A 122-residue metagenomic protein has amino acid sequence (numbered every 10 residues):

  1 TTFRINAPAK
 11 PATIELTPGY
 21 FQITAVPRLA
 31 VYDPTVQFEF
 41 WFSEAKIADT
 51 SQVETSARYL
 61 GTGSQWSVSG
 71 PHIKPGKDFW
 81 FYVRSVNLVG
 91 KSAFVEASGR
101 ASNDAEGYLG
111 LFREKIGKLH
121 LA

Functional and structural regions predicted by a protein language model:
T1-P34, P75, G90-L119: Pro/Thr/Ser/Gly-rich low-complexity, intrinsically disordered linker/stalk tracts
T24-V26, W41, R84: Residue-level recognition of well-ordered beta-strand positions that form the cores of beta-sheet-rich folds across
T35-P75, L88-V89: Recognizes extended acidic, P/S/T-rich segments that occur within or adjacent to Ig-like beta-sandwich modules
